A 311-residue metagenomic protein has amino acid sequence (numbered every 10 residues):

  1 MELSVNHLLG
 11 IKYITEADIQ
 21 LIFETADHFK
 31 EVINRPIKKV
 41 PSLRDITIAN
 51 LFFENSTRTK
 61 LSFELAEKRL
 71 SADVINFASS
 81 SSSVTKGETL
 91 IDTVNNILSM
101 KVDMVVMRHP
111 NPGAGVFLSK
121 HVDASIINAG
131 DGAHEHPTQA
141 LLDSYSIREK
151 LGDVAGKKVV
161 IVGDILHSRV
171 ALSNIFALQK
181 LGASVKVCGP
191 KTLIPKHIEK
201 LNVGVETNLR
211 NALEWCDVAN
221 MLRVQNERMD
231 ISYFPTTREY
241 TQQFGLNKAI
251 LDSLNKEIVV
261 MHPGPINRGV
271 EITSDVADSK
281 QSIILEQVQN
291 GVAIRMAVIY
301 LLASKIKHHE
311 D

Functional and structural regions predicted by a protein language model:
M1-L65: Positively charged, low-complexity intrinsically disordered leader regions
I37-Y145, R268: Phosphate/diphosphate ligand-binding glycine-rich loop within oxidoreductases
L43-I48, A155-V159, E257: Phosphate-coordination loops involved in phosphoryl transfer and adenosine-cofactor binding
F53-L65, E149-R223: Glycine-rich phosphate/diphosphate-binding loop of Rossmann-like nucleotide-binding domains
A124, G182-S184, S253-V259: A short helix->loop->beta-strand "cap" motif at the edges of active sites that frequently abuts
I198-D275: Rossmann-like adenosine-cofactor binding region
E257-I258, P263-D311: Adenosine-phosphate binding glycine-rich loop
